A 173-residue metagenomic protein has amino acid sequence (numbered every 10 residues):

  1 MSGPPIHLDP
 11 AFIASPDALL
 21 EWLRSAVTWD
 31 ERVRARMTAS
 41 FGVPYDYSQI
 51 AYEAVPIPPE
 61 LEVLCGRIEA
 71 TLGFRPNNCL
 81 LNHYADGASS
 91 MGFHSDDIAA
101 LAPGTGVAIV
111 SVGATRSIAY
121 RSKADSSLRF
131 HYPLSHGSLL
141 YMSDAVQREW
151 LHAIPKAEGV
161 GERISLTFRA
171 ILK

Functional and structural regions predicted by a protein language model:
M1-K173: Non-heme Fe(II) oxygenase metal-center motifs and adjacent flexible, charged/small-residue loops
